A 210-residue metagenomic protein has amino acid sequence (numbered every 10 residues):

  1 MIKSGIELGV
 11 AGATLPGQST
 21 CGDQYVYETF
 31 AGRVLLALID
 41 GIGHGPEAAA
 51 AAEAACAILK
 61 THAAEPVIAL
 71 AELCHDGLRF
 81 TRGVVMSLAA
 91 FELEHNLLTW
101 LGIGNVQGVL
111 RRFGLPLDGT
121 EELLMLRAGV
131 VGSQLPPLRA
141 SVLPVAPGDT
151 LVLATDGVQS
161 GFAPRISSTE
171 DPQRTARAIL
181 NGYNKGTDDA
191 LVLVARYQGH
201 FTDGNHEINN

Functional and structural regions predicted by a protein language model:
M1-A37, I42-E47, C56-N210: Conserved subregion of the PPM/PP2C metallophosphatase catalytic domain
